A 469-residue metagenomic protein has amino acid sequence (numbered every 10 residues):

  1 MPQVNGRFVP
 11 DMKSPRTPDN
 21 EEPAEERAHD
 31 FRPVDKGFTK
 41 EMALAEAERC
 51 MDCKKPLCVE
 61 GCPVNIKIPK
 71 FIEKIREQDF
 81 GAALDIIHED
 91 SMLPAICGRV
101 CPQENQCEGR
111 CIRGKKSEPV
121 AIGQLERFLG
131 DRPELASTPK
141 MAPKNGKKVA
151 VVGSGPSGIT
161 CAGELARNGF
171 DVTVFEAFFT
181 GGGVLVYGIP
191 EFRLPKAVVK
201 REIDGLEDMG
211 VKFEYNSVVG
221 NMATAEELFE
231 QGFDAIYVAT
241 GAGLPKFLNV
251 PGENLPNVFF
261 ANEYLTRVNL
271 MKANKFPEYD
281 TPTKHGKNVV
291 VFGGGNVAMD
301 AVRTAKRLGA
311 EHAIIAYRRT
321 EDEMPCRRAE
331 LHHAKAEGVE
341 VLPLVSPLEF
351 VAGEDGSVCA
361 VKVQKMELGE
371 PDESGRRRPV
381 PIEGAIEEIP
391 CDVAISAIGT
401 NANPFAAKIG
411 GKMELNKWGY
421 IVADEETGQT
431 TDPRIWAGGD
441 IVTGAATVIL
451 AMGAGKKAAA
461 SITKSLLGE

Functional and structural regions predicted by a protein language model:
R27-A45, I66-R99, K116-A142, V268-N269: Ferredoxin-type iron-sulfur electron-transfer modules in oxidoreductases and energy-metabolism complexes
E48-K70, M92-K115: Local cysteine-cluster metal-coordination motifs and their immediate loop/turn environment, predominantly Fe-S cluster
A82, P143, K148-V152, K200-V250 (+4 more regions): Feature captures the FAD/FMN-dependent oxidoreductase FAD-binding
E126-P143, R201-N221, P245-L308, N416-E426 (+1 more regions): Glycine-rich dinucleotide-binding loop and its adjacent helix/turn
K148-T173, A298-K306: N-terminal Rossmann-like FAD-binding beta1-loop-alpha1 element of flavoenzymes
D171-V174, F178-M209, F213, V302-E349: Rossmann-like dinucleotide-binding cores of NAD(P)H-dependent redox enzymes
N254-G286, P371-A445: FAD-site-proximal beta/loop scaffold in flavoenzymes
I441-G468: A conserved FAD-binding loop/helix module that cradles the flavin
